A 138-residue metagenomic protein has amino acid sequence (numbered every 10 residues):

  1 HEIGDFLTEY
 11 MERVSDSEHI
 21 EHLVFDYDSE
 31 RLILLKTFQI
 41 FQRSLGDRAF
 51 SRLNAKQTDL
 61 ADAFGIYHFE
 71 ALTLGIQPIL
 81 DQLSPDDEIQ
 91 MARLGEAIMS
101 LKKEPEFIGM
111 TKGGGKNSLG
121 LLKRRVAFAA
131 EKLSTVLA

Functional and structural regions predicted by a protein language model:
H1-A138: Flexible coil/loop and intrinsically disordered segments
